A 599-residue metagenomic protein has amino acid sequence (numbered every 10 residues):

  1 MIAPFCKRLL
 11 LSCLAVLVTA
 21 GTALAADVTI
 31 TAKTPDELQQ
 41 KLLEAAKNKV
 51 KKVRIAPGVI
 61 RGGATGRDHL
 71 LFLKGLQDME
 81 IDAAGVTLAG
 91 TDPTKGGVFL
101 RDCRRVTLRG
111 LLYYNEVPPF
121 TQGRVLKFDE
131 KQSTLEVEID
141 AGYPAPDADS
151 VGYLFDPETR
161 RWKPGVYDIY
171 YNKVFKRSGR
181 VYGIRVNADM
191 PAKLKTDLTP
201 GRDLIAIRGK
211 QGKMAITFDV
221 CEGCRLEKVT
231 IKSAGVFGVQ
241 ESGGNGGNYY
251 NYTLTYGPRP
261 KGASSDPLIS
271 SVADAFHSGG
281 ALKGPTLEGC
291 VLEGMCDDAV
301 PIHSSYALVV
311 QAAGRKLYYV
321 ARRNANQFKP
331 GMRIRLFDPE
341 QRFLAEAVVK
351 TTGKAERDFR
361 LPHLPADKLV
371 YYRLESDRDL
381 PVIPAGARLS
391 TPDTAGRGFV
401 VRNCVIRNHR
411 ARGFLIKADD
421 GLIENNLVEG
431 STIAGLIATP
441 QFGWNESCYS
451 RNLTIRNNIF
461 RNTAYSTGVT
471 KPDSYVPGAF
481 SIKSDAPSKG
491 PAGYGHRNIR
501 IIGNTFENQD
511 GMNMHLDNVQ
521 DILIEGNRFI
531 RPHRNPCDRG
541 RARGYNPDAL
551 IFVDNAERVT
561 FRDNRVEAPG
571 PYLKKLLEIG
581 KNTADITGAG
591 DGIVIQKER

Functional and structural regions predicted by a protein language model:
A26-R54: Acidic Gly/Asp/Thr-rich repetitive segments characteristic of extracellular carbohydrate-active and adhesion proteins
D27-D36, I60-G63, Q77-R101, T107-T121 (+4 more regions): Right-handed parallel beta-helix/beta-spiral solenoid domain characteristic of secreted/periplasmic
Q39-A46, R61-E80, A89-R109, V117-S133 (+11 more regions): Extracellular beta-strand-rich solenoid/capping regions of secreted or surface-exposed proteins that bind or remodel
K51, H69, Q77-M79, V86 (+23 more regions): The right-handed parallel beta-helix/beta-solenoid scaffold, focusing on the short coil/turn and N-cap positions
A64-R67, T91-G97, V117-T121, K213-A215 (+12 more regions): Short glycine/acidic-rich loop motifs that flank beta-strands on beta-rich extracellular proteins
N115-E116, R124-F128, E138-G179, R323-P362: Ser/Thr/Gly-rich low-complexity blocks that favor extended beta-strand/coil architectures
D168-G212, K354-F399, R407: Small/polar beta-strand repeat architecture
